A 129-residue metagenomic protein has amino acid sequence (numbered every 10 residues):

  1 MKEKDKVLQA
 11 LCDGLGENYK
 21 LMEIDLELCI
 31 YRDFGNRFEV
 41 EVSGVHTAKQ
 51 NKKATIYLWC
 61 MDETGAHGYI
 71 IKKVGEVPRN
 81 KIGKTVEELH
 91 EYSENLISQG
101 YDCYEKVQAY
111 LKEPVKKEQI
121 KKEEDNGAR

Functional and structural regions predicted by a protein language model:
M1-R37, T64-K72, E76-R79, Y101-E118: Negatively charged, low-complexity tracts enriched in Asp/Glu with abundant Ser/Thr
K2, M22, A48, W59 (+2 more regions): Intrinsic disorder/low-complexity signature
F38-E88: Intrinsically disordered, low-complexity regulatory segments enriched in Ser/Thr/Pro and charged residues
E94: Basic, glycine-rich
D125-R129: Non-Sec secretion/translocation targeting segments of pathogen effectors
